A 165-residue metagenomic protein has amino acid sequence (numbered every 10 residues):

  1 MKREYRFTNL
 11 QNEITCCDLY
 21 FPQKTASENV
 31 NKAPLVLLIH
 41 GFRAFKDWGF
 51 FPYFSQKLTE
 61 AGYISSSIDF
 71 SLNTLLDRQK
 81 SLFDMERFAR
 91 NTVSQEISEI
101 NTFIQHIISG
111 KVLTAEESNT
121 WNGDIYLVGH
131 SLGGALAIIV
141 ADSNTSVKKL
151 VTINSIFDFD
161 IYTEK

Functional and structural regions predicted by a protein language model:
M1-N31: N-terminal cap/lid segment of alpha/beta-hydrolase-fold proteins
K24-T74: Short, surface-exposed "cap/lid" segments of acyl-processing enzymes
P34-L35, D124-Y126, K149: Structural motif
S71-S94: Cap/lid segment of the alpha/beta-hydrolase catalytic domain
E86-S118: Alpha/beta-hydrolase active-site loop
L113-H130: Alpha/beta-hydrolase fold nucleophile elbow
G129-G133, A137: Gly/Ala-rich beta-loop-alpha elbow adjacent to hydrolase catalytic centers
I139, S143-K165: Hydrolase active-site cap/lid region
